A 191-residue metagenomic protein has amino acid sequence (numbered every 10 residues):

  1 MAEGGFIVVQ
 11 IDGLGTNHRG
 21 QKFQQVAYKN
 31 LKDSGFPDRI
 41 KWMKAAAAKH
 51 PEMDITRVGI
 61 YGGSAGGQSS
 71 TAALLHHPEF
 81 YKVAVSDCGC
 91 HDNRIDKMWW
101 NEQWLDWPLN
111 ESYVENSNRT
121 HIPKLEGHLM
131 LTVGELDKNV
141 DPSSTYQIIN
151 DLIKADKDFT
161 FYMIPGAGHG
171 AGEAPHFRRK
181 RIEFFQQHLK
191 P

Functional and structural regions predicted by a protein language model:
M1-G63, S69, H91, D96-M98: Cap/lid segment of the alpha/beta-hydrolase catalytic domain
G13, G89, I164-G166: Active-site loop/turn elements of alpha/beta-hydrolase fold enzymes, especially the short glycine-/histidine-rich
V26, D38, K82-V83, C88-G127 (+1 more regions): Mobile cap/lid helix-loop segments that gate and shape the active-site cleft of serine hydrolases
I60-G62, D87, T132: Short beta-strand immediately N-terminal to the catalytic nucleophile in serine-hydrolase-like folds
G67-E79: Short glycine-enriched nucleophile-adjacent loop and the immediately C-terminal alpha-helix near the catalytic center
L125, L131-V133, D137: Short beta-strand/loop motif that positions the catalytic acidic residue of the alpha/beta-hydrolase fold
L136-V140, G170-A171: Acidic catalytic loop of the alpha/beta-hydrolase fold
Y146, I153-P191: C-terminal catalytic histidine-bearing segment of alpha/beta-hydrolase fold enzymes
